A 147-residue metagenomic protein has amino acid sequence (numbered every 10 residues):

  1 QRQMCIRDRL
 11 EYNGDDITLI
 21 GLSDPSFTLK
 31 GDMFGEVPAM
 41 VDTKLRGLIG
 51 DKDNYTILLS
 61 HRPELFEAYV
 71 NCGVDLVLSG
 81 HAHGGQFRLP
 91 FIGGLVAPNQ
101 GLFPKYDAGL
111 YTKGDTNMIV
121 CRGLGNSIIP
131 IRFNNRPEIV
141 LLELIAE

Functional and structural regions predicted by a protein language model:
Q1-I6: Short, small-residue-biased leader/transition segments that mark boundaries at the very start of proteins
R7, L22-P25, P63, G123: Active-site beta-loop-alpha junctions enriched in small/polar residues
D8-G21, D53, T112-N117, L144-E147: Beta-strand-turn-beta hairpins that frame and shape the catalytic cleft of phosphate-ester-processing enzymes
Y12-T56, F66-E67, I131-R132: Binuclear metal-dependent hydrolase catalytic cores centered on His/Asp/Glu-rich metal-binding motifs
I17, Y55-I57, D75-L76, L110: Short, Asp-centered acidic motifs that coordinate Mg2+ and/or phosphate in catalytic or ligand-binding sites
T18-M33, V96-P104, C121, L141-I145: Short, structured secondary-structure boundary patches
R46, T56, F87-L89, E143: Accessory recognition modules or surfaces
R62-V140: Conserved beta-sheet core of the metallophosphoesterase superfamily
